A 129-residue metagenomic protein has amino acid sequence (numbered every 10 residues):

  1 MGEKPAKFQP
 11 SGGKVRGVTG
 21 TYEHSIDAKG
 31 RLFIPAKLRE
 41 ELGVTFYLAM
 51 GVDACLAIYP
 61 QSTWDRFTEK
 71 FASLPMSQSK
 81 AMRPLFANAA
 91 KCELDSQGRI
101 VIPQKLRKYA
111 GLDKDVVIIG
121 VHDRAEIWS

Functional and structural regions predicted by a protein language model:
M1-R31, K37-C92, S96-Q97, Q104-S129: Flexible "stalk/tail and boundary" regions
